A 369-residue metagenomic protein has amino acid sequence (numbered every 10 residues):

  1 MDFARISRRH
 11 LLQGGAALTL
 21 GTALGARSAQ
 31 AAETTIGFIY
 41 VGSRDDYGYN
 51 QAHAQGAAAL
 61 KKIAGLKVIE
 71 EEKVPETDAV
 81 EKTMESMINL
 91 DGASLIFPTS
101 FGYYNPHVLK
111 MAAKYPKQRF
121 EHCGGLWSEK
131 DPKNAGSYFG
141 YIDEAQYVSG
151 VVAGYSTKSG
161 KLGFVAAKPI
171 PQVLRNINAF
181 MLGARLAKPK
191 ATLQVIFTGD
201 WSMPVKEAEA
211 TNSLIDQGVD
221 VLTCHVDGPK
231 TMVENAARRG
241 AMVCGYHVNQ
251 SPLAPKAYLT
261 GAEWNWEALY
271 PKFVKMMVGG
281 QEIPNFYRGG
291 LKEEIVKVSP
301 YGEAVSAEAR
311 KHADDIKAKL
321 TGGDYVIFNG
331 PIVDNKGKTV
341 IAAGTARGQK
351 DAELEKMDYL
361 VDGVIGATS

Functional and structural regions predicted by a protein language model:
D2-T19: N-terminal secretory signal peptides and thylakoid transit peptides that target proteins across membranes
T35-G56, L60, I69-V80, F101 (+1 more regions): Extracytoplasmic "Venus flytrap"
A57, Q146-V195, F286-A307: An alpha-beta-alpha
V68-M87, G199-I215: Structural motif
G92-F101, E121-C123, Q217-D227, C244-Y246: Periplasmic-binding protein-like
A113-F139, V248-K256: Flexible loop/hinge segments that line or gate small-molecule binding clefts
E129-G154, F164-P169, P255-A268: Short beta-strand elements at the ligand-binding edges of bilobed clamshell
G280-S369: Segments of small-molecule ligand-sensing domains
